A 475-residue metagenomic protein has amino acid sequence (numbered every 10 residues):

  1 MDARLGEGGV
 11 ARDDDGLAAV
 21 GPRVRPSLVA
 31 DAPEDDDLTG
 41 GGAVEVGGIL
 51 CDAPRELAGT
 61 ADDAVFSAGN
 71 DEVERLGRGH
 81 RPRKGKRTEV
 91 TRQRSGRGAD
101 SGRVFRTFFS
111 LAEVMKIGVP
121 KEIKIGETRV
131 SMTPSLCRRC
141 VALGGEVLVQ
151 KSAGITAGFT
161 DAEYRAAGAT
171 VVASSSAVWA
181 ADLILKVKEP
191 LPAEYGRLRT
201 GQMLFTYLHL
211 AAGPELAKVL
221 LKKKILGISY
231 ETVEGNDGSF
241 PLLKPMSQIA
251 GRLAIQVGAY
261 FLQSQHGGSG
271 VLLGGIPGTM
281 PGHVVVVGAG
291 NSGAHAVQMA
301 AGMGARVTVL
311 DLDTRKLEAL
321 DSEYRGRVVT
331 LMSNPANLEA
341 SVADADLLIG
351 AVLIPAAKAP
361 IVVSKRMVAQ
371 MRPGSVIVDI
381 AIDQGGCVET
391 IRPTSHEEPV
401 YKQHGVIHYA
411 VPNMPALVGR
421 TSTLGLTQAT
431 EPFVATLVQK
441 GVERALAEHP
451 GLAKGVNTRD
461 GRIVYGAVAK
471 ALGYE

Functional and structural regions predicted by a protein language model:
A3, G9-R12, G16-A19, P26-A43 (+4 more regions): Short linear motifs in low-complexity or flexible loops
D100-V114: Short, Lys/Arg-enriched N-terminal segments with co-localized hydrophobic residues within the first ~10-30 amino acids
L111, S322-H404: Rossmann-like adenosine-cofactor binding region
V114-V219, K223: An N-terminal-biased, well-structured beta-alpha scaffold segment characteristic of Rossmann-like dinucleotide-binding
K116, E122, P190-H283, V411-N413: Glycine/serine-rich phosphate-binding loop and adjoining beta1-alpha1 elements at the start of nucleotide-handling
P120-F159, Q265-G350, V400: Glycine-rich phosphate/diphosphate-binding loop of Rossmann-like nucleotide-binding domains
C137, D161, Y195, A217 (+5 more regions): Generic hydrophobic/aromatic pocket-lining and core-packing "Φ" positions
E231-L273, I382, C387-E475: Adenosine-phosphate binding glycine-rich loop
